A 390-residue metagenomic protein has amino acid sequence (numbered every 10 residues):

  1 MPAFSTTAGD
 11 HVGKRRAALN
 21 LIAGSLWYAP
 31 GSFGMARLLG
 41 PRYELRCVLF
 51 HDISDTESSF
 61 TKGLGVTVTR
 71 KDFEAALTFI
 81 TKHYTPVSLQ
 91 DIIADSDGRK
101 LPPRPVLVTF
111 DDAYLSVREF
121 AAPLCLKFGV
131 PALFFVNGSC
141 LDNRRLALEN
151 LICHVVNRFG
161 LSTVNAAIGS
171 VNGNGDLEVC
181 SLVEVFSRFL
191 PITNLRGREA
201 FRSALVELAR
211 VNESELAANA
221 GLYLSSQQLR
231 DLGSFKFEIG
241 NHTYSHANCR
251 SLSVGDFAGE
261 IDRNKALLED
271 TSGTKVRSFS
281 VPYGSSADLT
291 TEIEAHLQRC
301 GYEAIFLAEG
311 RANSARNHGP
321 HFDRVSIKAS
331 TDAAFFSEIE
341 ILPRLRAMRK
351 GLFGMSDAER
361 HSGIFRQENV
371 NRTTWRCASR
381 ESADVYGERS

Functional and structural regions predicted by a protein language model:
P2-T109, S116, A147-V156, S234 (+1 more regions): C-terminal active-site subregion of NodB/CE4 polysaccharide deacetylases
L39-L45, L49, R144-F235, V370 (+1 more regions): Extended, charge-rich helix/loop segments that form flexible, surface "patches" used to engage negatively charged
H51, N137-S139, Y244, G310: Histidine-centered beta-alpha loop that forms part of the nucleotide-sugar donor binding/catalytic region in diverse
S54-D55, L141, N241-N248: Conserved radical SAM core fold
L101-P102, Y114, E119, P123-F135 (+6 more regions): CE4/NodB-like, metal-dependent polysaccharide N-deacetylase domain that modifies extracellular/periplasmic N-acetylated
P103-L177: Acidic/aromatic-lined carbohydrate-recognition and catalytic surfaces of CAZymes acting on diverse glycans
